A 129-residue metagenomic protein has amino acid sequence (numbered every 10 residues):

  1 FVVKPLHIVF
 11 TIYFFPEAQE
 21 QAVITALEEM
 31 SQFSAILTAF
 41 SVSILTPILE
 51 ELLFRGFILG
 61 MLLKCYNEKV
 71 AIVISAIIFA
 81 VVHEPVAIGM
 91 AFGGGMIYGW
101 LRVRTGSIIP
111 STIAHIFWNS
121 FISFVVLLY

Functional and structural regions predicted by a protein language model:
F1-T46, K64: Juxtamembrane helix-loop-helix connectors linking adjacent transmembrane helices in multi-pass membrane enzymes
V2, L6, L45, F54 (+2 more regions): Hydrophobic/aromatic residues in alpha-helical transmembrane segments
I24-F33, M61-L63, P85-W100: Short, motif-level signal for alpha-helix interfacial/capping segments enriched in acidic residues and aromatics/proline
E29-S34, T38, Y66-V70, V82 (+2 more regions): Juxtamembrane/transmembrane-helix boundary motifs in multi-pass membrane proteins
I48-L53, F57-I58, P85, F117 (+1 more regions): Active-site His/Glu-centered metal-binding helix of metallohydrolases
L49-I74, V103-S107: Membrane-interface helix/loop boundary segments of multi-pass membrane proteins
I72-A76, A80, E84-Y129: Functionally important transmembrane alpha-helices
